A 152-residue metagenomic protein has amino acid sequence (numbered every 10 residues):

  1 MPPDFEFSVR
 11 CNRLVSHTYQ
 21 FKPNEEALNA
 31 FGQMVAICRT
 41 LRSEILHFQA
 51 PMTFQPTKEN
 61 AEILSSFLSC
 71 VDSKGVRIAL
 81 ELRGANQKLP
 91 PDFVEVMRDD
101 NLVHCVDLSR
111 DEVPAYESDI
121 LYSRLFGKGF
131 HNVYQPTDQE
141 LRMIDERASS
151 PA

Functional and structural regions predicted by a protein language model:
M1-A152: Residues lining hydrophobic/aromatic ligand-binding pockets adjacent to catalytic sites
